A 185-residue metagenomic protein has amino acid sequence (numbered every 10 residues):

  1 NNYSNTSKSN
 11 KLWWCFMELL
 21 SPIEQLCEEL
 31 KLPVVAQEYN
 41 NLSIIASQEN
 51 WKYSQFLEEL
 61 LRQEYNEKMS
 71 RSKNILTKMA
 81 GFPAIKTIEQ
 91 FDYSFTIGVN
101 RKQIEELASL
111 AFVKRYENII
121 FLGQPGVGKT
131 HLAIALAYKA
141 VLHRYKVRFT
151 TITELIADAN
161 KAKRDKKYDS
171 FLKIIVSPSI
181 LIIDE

Functional and structural regions predicted by a protein language model:
W13-W14: Tryptophan (W) side chains
E24, P33-P83: Interdomain "pre-motor" coupling segment immediately N-terminal to P-loop NTPase/helicase cores
K86-A108: N-terminal pre-Walker A segment at the start of P-loop NTPase domains
I97-K102, R148-V176: Short glycine-rich substrate-engagement loop in P-loop NTPases that contacts/grips substrate
A108-Y116: Phosphate-binding P-loop
L122-Y145: Walker A/P-loop
R144-K146, S177-I180: Loop/turn-to-beta-strand initiation segments
E185: Walker B catalytic acidic pair
